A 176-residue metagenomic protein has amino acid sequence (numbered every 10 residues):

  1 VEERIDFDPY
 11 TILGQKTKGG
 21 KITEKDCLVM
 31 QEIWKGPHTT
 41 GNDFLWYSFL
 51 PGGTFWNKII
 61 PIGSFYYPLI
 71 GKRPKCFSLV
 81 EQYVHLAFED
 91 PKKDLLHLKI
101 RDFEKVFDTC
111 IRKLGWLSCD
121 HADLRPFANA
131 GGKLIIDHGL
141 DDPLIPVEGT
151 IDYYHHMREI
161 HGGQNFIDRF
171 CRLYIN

Functional and structural regions predicted by a protein language model:
V1-N176: C-terminal His-loop and adjacent cap/lid subdomain of alpha/beta-hydrolase
